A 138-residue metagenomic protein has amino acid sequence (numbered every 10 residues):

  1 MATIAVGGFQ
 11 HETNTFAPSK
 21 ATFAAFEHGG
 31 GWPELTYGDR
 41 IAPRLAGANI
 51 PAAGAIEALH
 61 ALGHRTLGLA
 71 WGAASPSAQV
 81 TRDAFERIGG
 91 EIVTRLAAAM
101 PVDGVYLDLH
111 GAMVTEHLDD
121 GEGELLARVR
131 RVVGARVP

Functional and structural regions predicted by a protein language model:
M1-A61: N-terminal amphipathic/basic leader segments beginning at the initiator methionine
A5-E12, F16, F26, A78 (+1 more regions): Active-site histidine-anchored catalytic micro-motif
G29-P33, T66-L69, M100-V105: Short amphipathic alpha-helical segments, especially helix-boundary/capping motifs
E34-Y37, G68-S77, L107-H110: Gly-rich Lys/Arg/Thr-decorated short loops/hinges at beta-loop-alpha junctions or inter-strand turns that position
A52, I56-A84, I88-R95: Low-complexity, highly charged intrinsically disordered N-terminal segments that act as targeting/localization
